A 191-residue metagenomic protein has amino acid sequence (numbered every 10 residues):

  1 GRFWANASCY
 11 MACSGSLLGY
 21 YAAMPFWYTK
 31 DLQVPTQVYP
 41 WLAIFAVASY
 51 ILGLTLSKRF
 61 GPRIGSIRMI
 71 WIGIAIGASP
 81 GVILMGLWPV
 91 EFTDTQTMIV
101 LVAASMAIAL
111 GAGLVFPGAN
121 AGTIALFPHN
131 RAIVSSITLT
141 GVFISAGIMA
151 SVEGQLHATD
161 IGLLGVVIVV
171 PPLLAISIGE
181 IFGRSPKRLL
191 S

Functional and structural regions predicted by a protein language model:
R2-G19, M106-A107: Pair of pore-lining "gating" transmembrane helices in MFS-fold secondary transporters
A22-V38: Short amphipathic helix-loop junctions that connect adjacent transmembrane helices in Major Facilitator Superfamily/SLC
T36-I44, S136: Small-residue hotspots at the loop-to-helix junctions and early N-terminal turns of transmembrane alpha-helices
W41-Y50, G141-V142: Transmembrane alpha-helical segments of major facilitator superfamily
L52-M69, H157: Helix-to-loop junctions at the C-terminal end of transmembrane segments in multipass secondary transporters
R68-G118: C-terminal transmembrane helical hairpin of 12-TM major facilitator-type secondary transporters
G113, A119-A158, I168: A late C-terminal transmembrane helix in Major Facilitator Superfamily
I168-S191: Multi-pass alpha-helical transporter architecture, strongest for 12-TM Major Facilitator/SLC carriers used
